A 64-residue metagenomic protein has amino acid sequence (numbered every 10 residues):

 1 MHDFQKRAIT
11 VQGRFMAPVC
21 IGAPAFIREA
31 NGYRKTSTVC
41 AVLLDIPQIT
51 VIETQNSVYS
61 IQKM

Functional and structural regions predicted by a protein language model:
M1-M64: Cysteine-centric segments in proteins
